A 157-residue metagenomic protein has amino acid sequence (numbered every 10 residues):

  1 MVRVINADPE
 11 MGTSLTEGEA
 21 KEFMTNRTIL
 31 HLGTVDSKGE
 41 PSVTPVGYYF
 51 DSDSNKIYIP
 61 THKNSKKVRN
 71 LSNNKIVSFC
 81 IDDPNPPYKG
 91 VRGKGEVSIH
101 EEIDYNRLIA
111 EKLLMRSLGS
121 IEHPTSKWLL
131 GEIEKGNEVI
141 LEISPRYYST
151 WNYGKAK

Functional and structural regions predicted by a protein language model:
M1-S14, G90-K157: Charged, gly/pro-rich active-site loop segments
R3-H31: Short, basic/aromatic recognition patches
M24-T25, S72-N73, L114, E134: Alpha-helix boundary recognition
N26, E40-S42, K89, K135-N137: Residue-level preference for beta-strand/loop junctions
T28-K63, L71, V77-I81: Short beta-strand segments
N55, Y88-K89: A solvent-exposed, acidic/Ser-Thr-rich amphipathic alpha-helical stretch
T61-K66, L113: Short, solvent-exposed aromatic-acidic interface loops
N85: Short His-centered aromatic/hydrophobic patch
